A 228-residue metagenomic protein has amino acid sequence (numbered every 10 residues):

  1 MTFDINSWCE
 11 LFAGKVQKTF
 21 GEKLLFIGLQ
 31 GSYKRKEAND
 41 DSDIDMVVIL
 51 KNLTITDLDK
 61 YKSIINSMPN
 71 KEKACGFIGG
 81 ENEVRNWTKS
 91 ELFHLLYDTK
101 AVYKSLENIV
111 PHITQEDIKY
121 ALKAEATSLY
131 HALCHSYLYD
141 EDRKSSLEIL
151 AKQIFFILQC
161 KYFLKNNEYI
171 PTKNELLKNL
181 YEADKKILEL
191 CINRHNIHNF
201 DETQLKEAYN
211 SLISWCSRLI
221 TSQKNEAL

Functional and structural regions predicted by a protein language model:
M1-K18, E22, K34-D40, K51-L228: Catalytic core of pol beta-like nucleotidyltransferases
E22-Q30: Short, glycine- and small/hydrophobic-rich beta-strand elements in well-ordered beta-sheets
D43-D45: N-terminal loops that bind phosphate or other acidic moieties and the adjacent beta-alpha structural core
